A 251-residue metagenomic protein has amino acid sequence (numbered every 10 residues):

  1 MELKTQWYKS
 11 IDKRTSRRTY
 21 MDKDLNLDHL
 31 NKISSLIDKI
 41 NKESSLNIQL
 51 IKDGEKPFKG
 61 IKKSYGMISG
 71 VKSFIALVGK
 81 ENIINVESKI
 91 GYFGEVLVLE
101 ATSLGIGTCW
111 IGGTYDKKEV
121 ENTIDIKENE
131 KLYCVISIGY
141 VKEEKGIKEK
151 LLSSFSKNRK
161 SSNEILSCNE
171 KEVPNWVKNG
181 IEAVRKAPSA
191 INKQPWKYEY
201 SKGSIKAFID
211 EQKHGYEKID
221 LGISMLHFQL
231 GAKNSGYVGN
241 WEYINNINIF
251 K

Functional and structural regions predicted by a protein language model:
M1-K251: Acidic, surface-exposed loops and disordered segments
